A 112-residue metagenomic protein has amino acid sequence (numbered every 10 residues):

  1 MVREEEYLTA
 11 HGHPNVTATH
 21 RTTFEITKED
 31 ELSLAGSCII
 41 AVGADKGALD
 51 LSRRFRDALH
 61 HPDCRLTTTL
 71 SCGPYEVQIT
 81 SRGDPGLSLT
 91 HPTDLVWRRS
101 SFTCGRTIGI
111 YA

Functional and structural regions predicted by a protein language model:
V2-R3, T103: Long, compositionally biased intrinsically disordered regions
R3-N15, A48, H60-H61, L70 (+1 more regions): Cysteine-patterned extracellular/luminal domains and small secreted cysteine-rich peptides
E4, T9-S37, A41-D45: The feature marks the first
K28-D30, R56-D57, R98-R99: A generic local secondary-structure boundary/capping motif
L32-L34, Y75-A112: Short, solvent-exposed interaction modules
C38-I39, D63-T67, I108-G109: Structural motif
V42-H60, T107-A112: Extracellular/lumenal glycan-associated surfaces
R56-Y75: DNA polymerase processivity clamps
